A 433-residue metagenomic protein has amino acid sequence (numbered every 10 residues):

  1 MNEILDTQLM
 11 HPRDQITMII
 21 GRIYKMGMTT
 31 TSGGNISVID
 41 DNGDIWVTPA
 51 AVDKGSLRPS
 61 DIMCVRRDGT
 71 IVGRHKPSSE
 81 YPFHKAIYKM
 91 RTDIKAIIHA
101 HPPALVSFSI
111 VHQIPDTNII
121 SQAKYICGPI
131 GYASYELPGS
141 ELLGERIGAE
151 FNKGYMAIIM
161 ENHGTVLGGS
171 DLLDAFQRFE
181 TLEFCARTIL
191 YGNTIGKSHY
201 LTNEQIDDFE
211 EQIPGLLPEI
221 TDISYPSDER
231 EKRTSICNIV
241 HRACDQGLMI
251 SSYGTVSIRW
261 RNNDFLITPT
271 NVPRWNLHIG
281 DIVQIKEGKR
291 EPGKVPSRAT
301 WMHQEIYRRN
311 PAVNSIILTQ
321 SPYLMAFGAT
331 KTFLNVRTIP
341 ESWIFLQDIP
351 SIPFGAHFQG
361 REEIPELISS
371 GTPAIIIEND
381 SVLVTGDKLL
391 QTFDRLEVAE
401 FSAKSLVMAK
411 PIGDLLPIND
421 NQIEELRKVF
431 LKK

Functional and structural regions predicted by a protein language model:
M1-K433: Glycine-rich flexible loops
